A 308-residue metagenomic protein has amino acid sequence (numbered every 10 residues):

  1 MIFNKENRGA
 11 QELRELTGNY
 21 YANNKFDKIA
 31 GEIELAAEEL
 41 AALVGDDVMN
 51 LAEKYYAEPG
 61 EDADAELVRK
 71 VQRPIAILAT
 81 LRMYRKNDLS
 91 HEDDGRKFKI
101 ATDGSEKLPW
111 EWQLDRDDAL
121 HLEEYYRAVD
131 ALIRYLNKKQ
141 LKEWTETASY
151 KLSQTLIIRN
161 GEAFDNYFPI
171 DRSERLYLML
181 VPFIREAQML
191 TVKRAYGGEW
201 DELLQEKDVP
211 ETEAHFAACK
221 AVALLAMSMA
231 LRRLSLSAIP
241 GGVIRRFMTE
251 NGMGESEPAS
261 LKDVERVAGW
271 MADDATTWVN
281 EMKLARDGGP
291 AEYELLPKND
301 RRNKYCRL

Functional and structural regions predicted by a protein language model:
M1-R73, R82, K86-A223, M229-L308: Conserved short "hinge" loops at termini or chain/domain junctions
A76: Extracellular structured ligand-interaction cores
